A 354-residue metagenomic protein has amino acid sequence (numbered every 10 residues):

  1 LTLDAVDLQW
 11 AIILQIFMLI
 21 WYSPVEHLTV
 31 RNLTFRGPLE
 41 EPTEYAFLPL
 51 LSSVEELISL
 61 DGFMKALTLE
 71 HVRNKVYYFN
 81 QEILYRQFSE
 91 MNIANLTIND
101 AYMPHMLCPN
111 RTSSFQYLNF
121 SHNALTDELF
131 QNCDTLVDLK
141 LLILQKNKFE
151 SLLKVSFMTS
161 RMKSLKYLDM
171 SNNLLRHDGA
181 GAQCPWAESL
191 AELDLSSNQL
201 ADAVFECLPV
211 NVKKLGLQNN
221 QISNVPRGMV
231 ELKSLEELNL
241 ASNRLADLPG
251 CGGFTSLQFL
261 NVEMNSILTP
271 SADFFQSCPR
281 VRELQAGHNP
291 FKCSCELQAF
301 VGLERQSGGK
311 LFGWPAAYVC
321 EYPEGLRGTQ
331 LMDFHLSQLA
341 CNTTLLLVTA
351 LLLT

Functional and structural regions predicted by a protein language model:
L1-T354: Extracellular leucine-rich repeat
